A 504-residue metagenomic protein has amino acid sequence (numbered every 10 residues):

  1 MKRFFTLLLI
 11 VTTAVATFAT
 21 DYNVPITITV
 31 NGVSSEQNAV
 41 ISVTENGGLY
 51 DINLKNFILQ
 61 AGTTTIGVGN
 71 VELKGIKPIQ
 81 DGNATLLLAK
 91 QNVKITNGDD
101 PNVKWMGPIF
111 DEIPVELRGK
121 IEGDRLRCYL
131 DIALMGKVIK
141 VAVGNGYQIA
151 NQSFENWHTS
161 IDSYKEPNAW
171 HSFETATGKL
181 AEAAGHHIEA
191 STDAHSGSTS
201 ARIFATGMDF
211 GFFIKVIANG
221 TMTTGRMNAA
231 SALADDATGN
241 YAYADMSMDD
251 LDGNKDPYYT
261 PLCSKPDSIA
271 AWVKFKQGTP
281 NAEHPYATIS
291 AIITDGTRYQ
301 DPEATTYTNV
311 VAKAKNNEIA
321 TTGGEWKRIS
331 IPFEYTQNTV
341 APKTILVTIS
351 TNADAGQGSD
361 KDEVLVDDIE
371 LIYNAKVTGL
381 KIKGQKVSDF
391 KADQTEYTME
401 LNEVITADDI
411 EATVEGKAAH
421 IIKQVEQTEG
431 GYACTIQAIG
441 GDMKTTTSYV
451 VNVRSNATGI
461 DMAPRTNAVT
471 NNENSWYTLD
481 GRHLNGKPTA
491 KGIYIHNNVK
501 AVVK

Functional and structural regions predicted by a protein language model:
R3, I493-K504: C-terminal tail/sorting-segment detector
A19-N23, S35-Q37, N70-Q80, I121-A150 (+1 more regions): Edge beta-strand at a domain terminus
G144-E182: Extracellular carbohydrate-recognition regions
S191-G211, D235, N240-Y243: Short carbohydrate-recognition loop motifs
R298-P342, S359: Extracellular carbohydrate recognition and processing domains and analogous Trp-centered ligand-binding platforms
N352-Y373: Extracellular carbohydrate recognition
Y373-T458: Beta-rich interaction/scaffold domains
N374-K381, R454-R482: Residue-level detector of functionally pivotal "anchor" positions at catalytic/ligand-binding pockets or at interdomain
